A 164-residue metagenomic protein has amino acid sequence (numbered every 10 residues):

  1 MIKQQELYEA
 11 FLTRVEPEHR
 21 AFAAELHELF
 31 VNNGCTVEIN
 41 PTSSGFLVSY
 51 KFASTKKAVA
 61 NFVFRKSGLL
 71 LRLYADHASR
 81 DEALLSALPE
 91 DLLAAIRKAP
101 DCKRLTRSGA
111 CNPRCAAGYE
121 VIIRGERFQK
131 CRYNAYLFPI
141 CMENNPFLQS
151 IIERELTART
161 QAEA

Functional and structural regions predicted by a protein language model:
M1-A164: Charge-dense, helix-prone N-terminal extensions
